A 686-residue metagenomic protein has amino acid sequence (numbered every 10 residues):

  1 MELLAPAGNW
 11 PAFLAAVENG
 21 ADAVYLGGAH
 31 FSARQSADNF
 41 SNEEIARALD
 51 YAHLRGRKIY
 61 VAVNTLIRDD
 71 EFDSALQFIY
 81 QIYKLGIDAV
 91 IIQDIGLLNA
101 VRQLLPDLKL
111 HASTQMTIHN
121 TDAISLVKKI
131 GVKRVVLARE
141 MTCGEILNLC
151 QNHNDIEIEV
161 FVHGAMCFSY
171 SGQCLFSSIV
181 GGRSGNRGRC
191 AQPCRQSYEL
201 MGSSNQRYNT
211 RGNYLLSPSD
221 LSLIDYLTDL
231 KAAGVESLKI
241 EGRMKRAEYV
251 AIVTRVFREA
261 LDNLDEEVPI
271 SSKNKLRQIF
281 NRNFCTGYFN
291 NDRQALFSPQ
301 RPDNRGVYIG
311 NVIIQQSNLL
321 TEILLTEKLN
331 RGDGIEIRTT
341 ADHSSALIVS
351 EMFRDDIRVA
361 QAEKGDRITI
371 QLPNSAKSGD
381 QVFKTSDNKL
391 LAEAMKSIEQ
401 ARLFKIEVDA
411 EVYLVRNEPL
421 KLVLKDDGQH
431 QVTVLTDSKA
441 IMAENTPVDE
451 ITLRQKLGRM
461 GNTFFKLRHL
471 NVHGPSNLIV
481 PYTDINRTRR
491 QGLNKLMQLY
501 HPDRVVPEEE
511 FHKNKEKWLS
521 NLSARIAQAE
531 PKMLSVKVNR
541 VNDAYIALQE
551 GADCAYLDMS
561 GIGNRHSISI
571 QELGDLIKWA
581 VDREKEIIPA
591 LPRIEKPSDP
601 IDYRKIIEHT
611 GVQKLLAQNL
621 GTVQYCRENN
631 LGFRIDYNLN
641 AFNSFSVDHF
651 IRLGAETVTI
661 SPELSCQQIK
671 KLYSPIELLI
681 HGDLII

Functional and structural regions predicted by a protein language model:
M1-E18, A23-R34, A48-L49, R55-Y83 (+5 more regions): Surface-exposed amphipathic alpha-helical tracts and adjacent flexible/coil segments at the periphery of soluble enzymes
R34-S41: An active-site metal/cofactor-coordinating segment within enzyme catalytic domains
M116-N120: Conserved phosphate-binding/catalytic loop of the ribokinase/pfkB sugar-kinase fold
